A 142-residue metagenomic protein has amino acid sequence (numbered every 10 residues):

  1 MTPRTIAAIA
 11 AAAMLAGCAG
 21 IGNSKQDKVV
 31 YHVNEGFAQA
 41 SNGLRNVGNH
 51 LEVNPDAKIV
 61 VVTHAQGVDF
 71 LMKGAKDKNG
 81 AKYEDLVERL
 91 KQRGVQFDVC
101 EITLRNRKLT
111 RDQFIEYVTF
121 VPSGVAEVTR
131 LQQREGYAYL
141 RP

Functional and structural regions predicted by a protein language model:
M1-I9: Bacterial N-terminal signal peptides that target proteins for export
Q26-K28, P55-I59, Q92-Q96, E135-Y137: Loop/turn elements at helix/coil->beta-strand transitions in domains of secreted/extracellular proteins
H32-G43, L71-A75: Short, glycine-rich nucleotide/cofactor-binding loops
Q39-D56: Histidine-anchored nucleotide/phosphate-binding helix
A65-D112: Mid-chain, structured segments of secreted extracytoplasmic proteins
L86, L90, R111-T129, Q133 (+1 more regions): A short aromatic-anchored loop/beta-hairpin motif
